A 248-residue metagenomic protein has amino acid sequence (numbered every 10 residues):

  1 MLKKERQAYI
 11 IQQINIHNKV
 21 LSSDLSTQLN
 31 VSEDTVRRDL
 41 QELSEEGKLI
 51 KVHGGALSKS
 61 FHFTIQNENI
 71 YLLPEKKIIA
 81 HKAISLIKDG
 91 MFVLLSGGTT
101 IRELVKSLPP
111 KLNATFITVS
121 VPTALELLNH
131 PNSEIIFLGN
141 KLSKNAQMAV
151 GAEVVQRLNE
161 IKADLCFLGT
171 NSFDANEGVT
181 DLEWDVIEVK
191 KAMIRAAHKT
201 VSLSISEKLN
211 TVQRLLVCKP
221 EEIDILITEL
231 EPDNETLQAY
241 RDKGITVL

Functional and structural regions predicted by a protein language model:
L2-E5, Q12, S22-S23, L125-L248: Conserved phosphate- and dinucleotide-binding cores of soluble alpha/beta proteins, encompassing both enzyme active
L2-Y9, N15-S23, T27-Q28, D34-T99 (+3 more regions): HTH-adjacent hinge/linker in prokaryotic transcriptional regulators
Q28-L29, F167: Aromatic-residue hotspot detector
D39-S44, Y71, A114-F116, V155-Q156 (+2 more regions): Short, charged low-complexity intrinsically disordered segments located at boundaries of structured domains
E45, P74-E75, T118-V119, M148-A149 (+2 more regions): Short, intrinsically disordered/low-complexity patches at protein termini and at juxtamembrane boundaries
